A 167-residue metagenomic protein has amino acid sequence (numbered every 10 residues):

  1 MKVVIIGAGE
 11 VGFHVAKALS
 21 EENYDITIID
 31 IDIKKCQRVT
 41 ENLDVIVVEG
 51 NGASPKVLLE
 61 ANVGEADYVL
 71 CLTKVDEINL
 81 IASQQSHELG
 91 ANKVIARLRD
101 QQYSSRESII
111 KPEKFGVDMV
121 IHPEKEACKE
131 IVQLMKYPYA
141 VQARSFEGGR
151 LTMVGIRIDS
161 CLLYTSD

Functional and structural regions predicted by a protein language model:
K2-I5: Beta1/beta-strand and adjacent pyrophosphate-binding region of the FAD-binding site in flavoprotein oxidoreductases
A8-G9: Glycine-rich Rossmann-fold phosphate-binding loop(s) that bind the pyrophosphate of adenine dinucleotide cofactors
G12: N-terminal Rossmann-fold NAD(P) dinucleotide-binding loop
L19: Aromatic pocket-lining residues of Rossmann-like dinucleotide-binding sites
I26: Short beta-strand element of Class I
D30-I31: Conserved acidic E/D residue at the C-terminus of a beta-strand in Rossmann-like folds
C36-Y139, G155: Phosphate-bearing ligand-interacting subdomains that bind or position ATP/ADP/UDP/GDP/NAD(P) or nucleotide-linked
Y164-D167: Conserved small/polar residues in nucleotide/adenosyl-binding loops
